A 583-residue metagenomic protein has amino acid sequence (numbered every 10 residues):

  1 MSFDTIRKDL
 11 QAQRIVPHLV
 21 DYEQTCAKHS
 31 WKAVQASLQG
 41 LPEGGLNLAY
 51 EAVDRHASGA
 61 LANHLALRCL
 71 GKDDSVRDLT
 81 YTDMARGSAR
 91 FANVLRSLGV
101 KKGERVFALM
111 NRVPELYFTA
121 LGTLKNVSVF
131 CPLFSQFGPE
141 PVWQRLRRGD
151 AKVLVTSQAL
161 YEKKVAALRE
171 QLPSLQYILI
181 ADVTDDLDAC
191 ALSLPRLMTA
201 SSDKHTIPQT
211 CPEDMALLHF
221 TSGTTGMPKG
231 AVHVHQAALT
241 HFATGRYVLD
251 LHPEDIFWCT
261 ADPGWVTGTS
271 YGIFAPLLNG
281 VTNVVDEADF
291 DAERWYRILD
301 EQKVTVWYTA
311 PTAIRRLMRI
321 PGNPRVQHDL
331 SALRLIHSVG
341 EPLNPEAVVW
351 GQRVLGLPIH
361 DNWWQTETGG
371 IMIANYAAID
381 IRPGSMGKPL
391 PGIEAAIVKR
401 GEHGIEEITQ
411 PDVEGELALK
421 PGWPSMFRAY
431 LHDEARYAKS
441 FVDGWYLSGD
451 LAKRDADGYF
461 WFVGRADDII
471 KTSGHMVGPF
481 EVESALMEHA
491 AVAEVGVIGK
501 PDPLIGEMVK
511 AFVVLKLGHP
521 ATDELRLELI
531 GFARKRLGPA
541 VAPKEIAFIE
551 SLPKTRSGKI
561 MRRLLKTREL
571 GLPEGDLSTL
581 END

Functional and structural regions predicted by a protein language model:
S2-Q11, S97, F118-R196, A310 (+1 more regions): Structural core segment of the AMP-binding/adenylate-forming
N63-L65, I180-A181, D185, M198-F220 (+3 more regions): Conserved pre-ATP/AMP-binding loop-to-beta segment of ANL
D74-L79, N93-F137, A261-D262, M476: Conserved AMP-binding/adenylate-forming
R77-T82, A216-T240: Conserved AMP-binding A3 loop
E140-R147, K152-Q158, D300, W307 (+8 more regions): AMP-binding/adenylate-forming catalytic core of the ANL superfamily
P195, V304-T309, M318-R382, E394 (+1 more regions): Gly/Ser/Thr-rich phosphate-binding loop
L239-C259, P263-V306, R319-P321: Conserved AMP-binding/adenylation subdomain of ANL enzymes
P389-G392, H403-K439, V477, P573-E574: Conserved ATP/PPi-binding loop(s) of AMP-dependent carboxylate-activating enzymes
